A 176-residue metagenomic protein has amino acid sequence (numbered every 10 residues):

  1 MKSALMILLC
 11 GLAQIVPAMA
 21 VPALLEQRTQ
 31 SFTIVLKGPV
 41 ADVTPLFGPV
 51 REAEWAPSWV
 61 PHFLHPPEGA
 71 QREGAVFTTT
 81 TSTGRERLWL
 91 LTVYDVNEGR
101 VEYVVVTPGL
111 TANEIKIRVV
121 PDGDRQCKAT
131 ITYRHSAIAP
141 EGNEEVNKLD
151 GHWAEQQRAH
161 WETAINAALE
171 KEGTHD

Functional and structural regions predicted by a protein language model:
M1-A4: Positively charged n-region of N-terminal signal peptides that target proteins for export
M6-Q14: Bacterial N-terminal signal peptides
A18-G69: Hydrophobic ligand-binding cavity/cleft-lining segments
V35, R51-W55, H62-G109, E114 (+1 more regions): Glycine-rich portal/gate segments that line the openings of hydrophobic small-molecule binding cavities
K37-A41, V93-E98, R118-K128: A short, structured loop/turn motif at beta-sheet edges
V40, T44-V50, G74, K116 (+2 more regions): Extracytoplasmic/secreted envelope proteins and their assembly/folding machinery, especially bacterial periplasmic
D42-F47, F77, L91, A129-I131: Hydrophobic pocket/interface hotspot
V106-A159: Beta-strand/loop substructures that line and gate deep hydrophobic ligand-binding cavities in soluble
